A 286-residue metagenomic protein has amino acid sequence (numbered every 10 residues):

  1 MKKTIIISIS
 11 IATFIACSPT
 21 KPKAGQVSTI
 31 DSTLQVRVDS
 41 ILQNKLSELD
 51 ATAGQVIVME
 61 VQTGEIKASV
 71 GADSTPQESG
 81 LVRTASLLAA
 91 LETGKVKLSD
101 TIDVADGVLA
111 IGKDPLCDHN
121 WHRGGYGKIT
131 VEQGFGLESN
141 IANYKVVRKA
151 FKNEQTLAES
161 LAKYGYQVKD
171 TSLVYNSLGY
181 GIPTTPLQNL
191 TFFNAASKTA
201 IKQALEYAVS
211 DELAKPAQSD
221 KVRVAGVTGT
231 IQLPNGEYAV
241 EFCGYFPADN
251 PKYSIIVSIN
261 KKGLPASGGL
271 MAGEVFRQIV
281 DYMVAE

Functional and structural regions predicted by a protein language model:
T4-T13: Sec-dependent N-terminal signal peptides
C17-P19: N-terminal Sec signal peptide cleavage junction
P22-I30, G71-P76, L116-G125, I129-Q133 (+3 more regions): Second-shell loop/turn segments in exported
S28-V82, A89-K95, G112-C117: Short pre-catalytic segments that frame enzyme active sites
V38, G64, P76-V104, G134 (+4 more regions): Active-site SXXK
Q62, A68-L81, K128, Y164-A200: Active-site-proximal helix/loop microenvironment of the serine DD-peptidase/beta-lactamase transpeptidase fold
Q62, V96-S99, V104-L157: Conserved catalytic neighborhood of penicillin-recognizing serine enzymes
E154-T156, V174-M283: A penicillin-recognizing enzyme superfamily signal
